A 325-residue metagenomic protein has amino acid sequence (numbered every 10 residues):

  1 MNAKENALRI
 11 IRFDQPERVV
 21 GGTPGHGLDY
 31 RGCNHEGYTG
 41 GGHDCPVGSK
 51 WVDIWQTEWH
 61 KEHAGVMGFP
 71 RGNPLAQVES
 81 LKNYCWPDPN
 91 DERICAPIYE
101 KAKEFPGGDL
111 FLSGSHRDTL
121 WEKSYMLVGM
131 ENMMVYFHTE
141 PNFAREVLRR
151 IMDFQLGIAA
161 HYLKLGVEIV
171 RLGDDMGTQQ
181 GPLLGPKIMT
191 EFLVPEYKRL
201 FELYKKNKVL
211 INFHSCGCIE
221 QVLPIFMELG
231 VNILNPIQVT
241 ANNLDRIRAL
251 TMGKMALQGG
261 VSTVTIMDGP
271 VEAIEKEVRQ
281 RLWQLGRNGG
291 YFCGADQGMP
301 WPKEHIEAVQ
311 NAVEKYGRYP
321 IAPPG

Functional and structural regions predicted by a protein language model:
M1-H26, C85-G325: Active-site loop segments of alpha/beta catalytic cores
L28-I98, D109: Helix-coil boundary/capping segments in enzymes
